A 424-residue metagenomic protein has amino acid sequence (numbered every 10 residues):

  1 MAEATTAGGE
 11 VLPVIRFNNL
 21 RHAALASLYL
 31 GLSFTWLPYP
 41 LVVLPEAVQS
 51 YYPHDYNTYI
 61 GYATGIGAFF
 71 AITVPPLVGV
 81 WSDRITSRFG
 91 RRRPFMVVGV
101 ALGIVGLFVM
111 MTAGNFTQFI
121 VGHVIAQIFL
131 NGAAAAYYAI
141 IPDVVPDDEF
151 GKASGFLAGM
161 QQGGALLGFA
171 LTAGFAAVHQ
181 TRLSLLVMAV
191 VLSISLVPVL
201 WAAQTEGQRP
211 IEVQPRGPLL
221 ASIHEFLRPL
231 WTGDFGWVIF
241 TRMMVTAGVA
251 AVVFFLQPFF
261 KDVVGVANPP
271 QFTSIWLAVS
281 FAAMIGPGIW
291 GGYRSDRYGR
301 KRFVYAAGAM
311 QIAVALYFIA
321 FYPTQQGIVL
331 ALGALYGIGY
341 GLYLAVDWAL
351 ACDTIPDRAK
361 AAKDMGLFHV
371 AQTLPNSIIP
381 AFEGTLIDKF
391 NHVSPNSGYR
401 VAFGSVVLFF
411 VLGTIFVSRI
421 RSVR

Functional and structural regions predicted by a protein language model:
A2-N19, G207-F240: Juxtamembrane intracellular "pre-TM" segments in multi-pass secondary transporters
G8-A68, G236-T241, V245-V264: Helix-loop boundary and gating motifs at the non-cytosolic
F70-I72, G151-A176, H369-P380: Glycine-rich segments within core transmembrane alpha-helices of 12-TM secondary carriers
V74-F89, G286-G299, I387: Helix-to-loop junctions at the C-terminal end of transmembrane segments in multipass secondary transporters
R84-G99, R297-A309: Cytoplasmic membrane-interface "Motif A"-like loop-to-helix N-cap segments of 12-TM Major Facilitator Superfamily
R91, G174-V190, T385-F410: A membrane-interface helix-boundary motif in multi-pass transporters
V97-G114, A309-T324: C-terminal ends and interior cores of transmembrane alpha-helices in multi-pass membrane transporters/permeases
M111, I194-A203, Y399, G404-R424: Multi-pass alpha-helical transporter architecture, strongest for 12-TM Major Facilitator/SLC carriers used
